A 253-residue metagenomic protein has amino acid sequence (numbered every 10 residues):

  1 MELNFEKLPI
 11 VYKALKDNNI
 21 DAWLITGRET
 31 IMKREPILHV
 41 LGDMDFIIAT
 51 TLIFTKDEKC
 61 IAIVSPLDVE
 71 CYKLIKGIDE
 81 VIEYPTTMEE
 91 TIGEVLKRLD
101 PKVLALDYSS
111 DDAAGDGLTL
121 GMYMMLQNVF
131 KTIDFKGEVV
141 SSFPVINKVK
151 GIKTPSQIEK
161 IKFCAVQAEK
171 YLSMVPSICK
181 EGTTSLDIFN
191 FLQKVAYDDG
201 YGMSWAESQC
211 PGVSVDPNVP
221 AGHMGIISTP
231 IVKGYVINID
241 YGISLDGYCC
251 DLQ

Functional and structural regions predicted by a protein language model:
M1-E94, V166-Q167, H223, I227: N-terminal accessory/capping or targeting/presequence segment of soluble
E2-P9, K16, T87-S204: Flexible, acidic/His-enriched mid-domain "rim/lid" segments that flank
N18, K76, L99, K170 (+2 more regions): Structured loop/turn residues at beta-strand edges in well-structured enzyme cores
W23, L104, I237: Receiver (REC) domain switch-region micro-motif
G27, Y108, Y241: Glycine-rich, N-terminal phosphate-binding loop of Rossmann-like dinucleotide-binding domains
I31-M44, S142-I152, T183-Q253: Short catalytic-site patches enriched in acidic/histidine residues that coordinate or position cofactors/metals
I47, V81, S109-D111, Q253: A short beta-sheet element
A49, K59, L99-V103, S185 (+1 more regions): A general structural motif
